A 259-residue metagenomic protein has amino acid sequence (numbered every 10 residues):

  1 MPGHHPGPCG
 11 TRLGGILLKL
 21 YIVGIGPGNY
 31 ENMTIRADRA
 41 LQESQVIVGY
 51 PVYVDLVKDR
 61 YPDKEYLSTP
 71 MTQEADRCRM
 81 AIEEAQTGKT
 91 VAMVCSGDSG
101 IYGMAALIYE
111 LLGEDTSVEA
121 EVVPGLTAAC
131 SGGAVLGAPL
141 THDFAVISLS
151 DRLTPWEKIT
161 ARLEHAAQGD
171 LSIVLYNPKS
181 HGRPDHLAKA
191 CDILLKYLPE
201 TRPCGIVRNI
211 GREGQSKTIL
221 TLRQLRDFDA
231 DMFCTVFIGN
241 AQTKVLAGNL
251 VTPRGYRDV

Functional and structural regions predicted by a protein language model:
P2-G10: Low-complexity basic/metal-binding stretches
G14, L20-I22, Q168-V259: A contiguous loop/helix-start segment that scaffolds small-molecule binding in enzyme catalytic cores
G14-A120, L126, S131, R226: Class I S-adenosyl-L-methionine
I25-N32, T154-W156, T218-L220: Short gly/ser/thr-rich secondary-structure transition/capping motifs
S44-I47, R60, E84-G88, L111 (+6 more regions): Change "in soluble alpha/beta enzymes" to "in soluble alpha/beta proteins
R60, M104-A105, G132-A134, E157-I159 (+2 more regions): Short, well-ordered secondary-structure micro-motifs
K89-C95, P139-L149, R223-M232: A polyampholytic, Gly/Pro-enriched intrinsically disordered region
I101-G169: Class I SAM-dependent methyltransferase SAM-binding "motif I" and its flanking Rossmann-like core
